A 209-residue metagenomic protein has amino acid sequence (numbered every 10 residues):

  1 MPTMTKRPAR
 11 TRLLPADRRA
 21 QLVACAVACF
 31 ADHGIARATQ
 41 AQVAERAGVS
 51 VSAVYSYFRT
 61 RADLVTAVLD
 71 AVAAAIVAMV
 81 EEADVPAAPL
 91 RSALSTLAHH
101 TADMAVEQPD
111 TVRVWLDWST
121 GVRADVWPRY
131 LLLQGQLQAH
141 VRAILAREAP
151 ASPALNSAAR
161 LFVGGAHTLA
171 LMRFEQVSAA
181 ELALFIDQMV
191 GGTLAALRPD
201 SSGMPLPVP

Functional and structural regions predicted by a protein language model:
M1-D17, A28, D200-P209: N-terminal intrinsically disordered/low-complexity leader segments
Q21, C25, C29-D63, A67: Helix-turn-helix
G34-R37, R147-P153: Short, charged helix-capping/linker segments at alpha-helix termini
Q40, D70-I76: Short, basic, alpha-helical segments at the C-terminal edge of helix-turn-helix-like DNA-binding modules
A67, E81-D110, A158-F162: Hydrophobic alpha-helical connector segments
A74-V80, A124-A149, N156-R160, L184-D187 (+1 more regions): Amphipathic alpha-helical packing segments from all-alpha helical-bundle domains
D103-A139, L171, E175: Short secondary-structure transition hinges
S152-E175, A183-A195, P209: Hydrophobic alpha-helical segments that form the core of small-molecule binding pockets and/or dimer interfaces
